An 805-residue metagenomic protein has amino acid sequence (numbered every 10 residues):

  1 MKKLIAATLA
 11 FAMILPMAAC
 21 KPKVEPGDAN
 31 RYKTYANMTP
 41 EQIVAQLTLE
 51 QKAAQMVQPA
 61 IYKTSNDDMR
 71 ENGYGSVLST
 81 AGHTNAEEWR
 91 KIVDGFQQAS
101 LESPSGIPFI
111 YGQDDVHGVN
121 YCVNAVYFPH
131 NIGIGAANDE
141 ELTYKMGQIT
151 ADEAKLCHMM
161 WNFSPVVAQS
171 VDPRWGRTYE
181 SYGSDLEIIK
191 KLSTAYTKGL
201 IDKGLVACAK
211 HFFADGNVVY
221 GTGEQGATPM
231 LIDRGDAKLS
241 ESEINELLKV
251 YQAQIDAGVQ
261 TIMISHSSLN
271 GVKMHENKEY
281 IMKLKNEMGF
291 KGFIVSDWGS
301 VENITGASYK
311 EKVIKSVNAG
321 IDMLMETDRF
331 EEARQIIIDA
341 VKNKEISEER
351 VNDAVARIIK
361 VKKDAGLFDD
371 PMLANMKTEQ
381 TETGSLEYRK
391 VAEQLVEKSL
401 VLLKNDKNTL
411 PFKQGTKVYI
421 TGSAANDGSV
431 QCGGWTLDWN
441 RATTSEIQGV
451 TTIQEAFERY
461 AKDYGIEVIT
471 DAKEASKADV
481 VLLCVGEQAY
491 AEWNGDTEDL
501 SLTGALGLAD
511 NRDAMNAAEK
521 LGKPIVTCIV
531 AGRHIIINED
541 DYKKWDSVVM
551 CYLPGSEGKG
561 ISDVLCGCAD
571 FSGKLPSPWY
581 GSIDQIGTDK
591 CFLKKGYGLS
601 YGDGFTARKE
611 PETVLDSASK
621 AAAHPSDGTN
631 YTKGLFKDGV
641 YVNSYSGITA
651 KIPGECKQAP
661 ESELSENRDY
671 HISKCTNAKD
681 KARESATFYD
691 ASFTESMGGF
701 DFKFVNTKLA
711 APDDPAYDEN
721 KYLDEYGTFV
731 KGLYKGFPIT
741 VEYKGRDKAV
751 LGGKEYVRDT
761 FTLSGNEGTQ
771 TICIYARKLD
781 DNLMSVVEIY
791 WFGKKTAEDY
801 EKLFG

Functional and structural regions predicted by a protein language model:
M1-L4, T8-L9: Positively charged n-region of N-terminal signal peptides that target proteins for export
L9, M13, M17, L402-N405: Hydrophobic core
C20-A621, S626: Glycoside hydrolase catalytic-domain context in secreted enzymes
G75-S79, Q260-H266, C773-I774, N782-F792: Short, well-ordered beta-strand elements
H83, D115, A531, G654-C656 (+5 more regions): A mature extracytoplasmic/lumenal domain signature
A618-R683, G736-Y743, E767-T769, E788-G805: N-terminal targeting sequences that direct proteins away from the cytosol to non-cytosolic compartments
L664-Y775, M784: Conserved polar/disulfide-associated segments of primarily extracytoplasmic proteins
L779: Extended hydrophobic
